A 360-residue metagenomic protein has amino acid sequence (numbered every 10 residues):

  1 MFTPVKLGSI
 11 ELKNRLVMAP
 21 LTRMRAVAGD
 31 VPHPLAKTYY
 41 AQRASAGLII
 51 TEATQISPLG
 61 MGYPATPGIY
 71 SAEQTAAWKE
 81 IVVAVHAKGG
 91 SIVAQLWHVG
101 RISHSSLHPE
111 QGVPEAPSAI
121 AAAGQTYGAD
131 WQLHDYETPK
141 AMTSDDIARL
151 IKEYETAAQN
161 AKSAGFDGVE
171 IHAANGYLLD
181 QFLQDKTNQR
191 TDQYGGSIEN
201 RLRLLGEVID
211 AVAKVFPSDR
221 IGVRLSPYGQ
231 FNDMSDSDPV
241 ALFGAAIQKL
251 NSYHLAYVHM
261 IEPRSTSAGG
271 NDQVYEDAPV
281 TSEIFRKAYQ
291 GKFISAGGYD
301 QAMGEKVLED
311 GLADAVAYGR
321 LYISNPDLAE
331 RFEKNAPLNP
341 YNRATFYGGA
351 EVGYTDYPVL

Functional and structural regions predicted by a protein language model:
M1-L360: Flavin-dependent oxidoreductase catalytic cores
